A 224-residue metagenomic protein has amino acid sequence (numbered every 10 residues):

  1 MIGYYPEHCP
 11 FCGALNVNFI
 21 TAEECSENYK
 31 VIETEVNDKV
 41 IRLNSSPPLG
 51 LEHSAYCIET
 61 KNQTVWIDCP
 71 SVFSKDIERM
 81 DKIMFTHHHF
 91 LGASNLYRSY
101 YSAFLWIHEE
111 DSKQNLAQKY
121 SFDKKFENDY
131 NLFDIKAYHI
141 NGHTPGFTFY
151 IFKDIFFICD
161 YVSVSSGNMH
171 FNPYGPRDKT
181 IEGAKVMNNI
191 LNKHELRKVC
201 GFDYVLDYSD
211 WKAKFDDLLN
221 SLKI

Functional and structural regions predicted by a protein language model:
M1-H8, L15-N18, T64-V65, A103 (+2 more regions): Metallo-beta-lactamase
M1-S46: N-terminal juxtadomain amphipathic helix that follows a signal peptide/anchor or precedes a small N-terminal auxiliary
N28-F73, T148-V164: Conserved beta-strand hairpin/beta-sheet module of binuclear metal-dependent hydrolase folds, prominently
K39-L51, S112, L116, D129 (+1 more regions): Short, solvent-exposed secondary-structure boundary motifs
R42, F85, I107, S121-K125 (+3 more regions): Structural signal for conserved beta-strand scaffold positions within catalytic alpha/beta enzyme cores
R42-P48, Q63-D68, K82-F85, D134-I140 (+1 more regions): Short, flexible loop segments at the rims of nucleotide/cofactor-binding pockets, characterized by
P48, S71-V72, H89-F90, E110-S112 (+3 more regions): Short acidic/polar capping segments at secondary-structure boundaries
E52, P70-F133, D217-N220: Active-site HxH/HxHxD metal-binding segment of metal-dependent hydrolases
